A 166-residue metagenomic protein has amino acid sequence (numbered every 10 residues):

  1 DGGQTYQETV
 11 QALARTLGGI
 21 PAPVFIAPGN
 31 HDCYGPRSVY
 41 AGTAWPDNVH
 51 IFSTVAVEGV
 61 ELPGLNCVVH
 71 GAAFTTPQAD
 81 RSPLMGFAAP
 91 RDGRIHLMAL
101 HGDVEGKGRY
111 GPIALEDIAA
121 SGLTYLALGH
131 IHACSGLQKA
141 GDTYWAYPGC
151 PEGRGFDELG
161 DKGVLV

Functional and structural regions predicted by a protein language model:
G3-K162: His/Asp/Glu-rich metal-coordinating catalytic cores of metallo-dependent phosphodiesterases/hydrolases acting on
